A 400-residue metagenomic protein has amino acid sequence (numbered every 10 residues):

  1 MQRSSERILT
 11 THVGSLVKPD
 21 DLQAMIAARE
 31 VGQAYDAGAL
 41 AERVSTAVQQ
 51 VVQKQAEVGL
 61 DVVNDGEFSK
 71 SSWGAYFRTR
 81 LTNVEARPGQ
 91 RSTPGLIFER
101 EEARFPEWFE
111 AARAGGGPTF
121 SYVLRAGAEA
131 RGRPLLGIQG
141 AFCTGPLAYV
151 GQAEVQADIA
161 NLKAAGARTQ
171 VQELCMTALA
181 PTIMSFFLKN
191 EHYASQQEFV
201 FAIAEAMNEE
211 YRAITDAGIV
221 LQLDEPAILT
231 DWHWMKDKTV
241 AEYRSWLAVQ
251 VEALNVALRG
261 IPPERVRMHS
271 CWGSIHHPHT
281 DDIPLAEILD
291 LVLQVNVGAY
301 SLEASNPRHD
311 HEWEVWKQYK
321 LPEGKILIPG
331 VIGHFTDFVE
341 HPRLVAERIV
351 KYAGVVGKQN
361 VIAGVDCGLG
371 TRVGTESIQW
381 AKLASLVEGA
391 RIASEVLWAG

Functional and structural regions predicted by a protein language model:
M1-G400: Domain-level signal for soluble alpha/beta catalytic cores
